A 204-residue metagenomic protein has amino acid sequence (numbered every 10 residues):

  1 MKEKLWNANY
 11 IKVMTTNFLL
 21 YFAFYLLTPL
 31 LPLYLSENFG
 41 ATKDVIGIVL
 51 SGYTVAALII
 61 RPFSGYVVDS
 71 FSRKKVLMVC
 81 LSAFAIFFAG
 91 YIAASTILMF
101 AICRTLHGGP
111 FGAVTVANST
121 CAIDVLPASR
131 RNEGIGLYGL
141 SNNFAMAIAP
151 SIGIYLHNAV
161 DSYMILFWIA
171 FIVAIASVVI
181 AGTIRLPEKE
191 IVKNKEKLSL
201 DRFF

Functional and structural regions predicted by a protein language model:
M1-N7, L186-F204: Juxtamembrane intracellular "pre-TM" segments in multi-pass secondary transporters
W6-V49, T54: Helix-loop boundary and gating motifs at the non-cytosolic
P32, A145-H157: Small-residue (Gly/Pro/Ala) motifs that create kinks and tight helix-helix packing interfaces
T54-P62, M146-A147: Residue-level signature of mid-helix packing/kink "hotspots" within the transmembrane helices of 12-pass Major
I59-S95: Conserved MFS/SLC helix-loop-helix module at the cytosolic interface between two early adjacent transmembrane helices
L98-L106: Paired small-residue
T105-S141: Cytoplasmic helix-loop-helix junction between adjacent transmembrane helices in 12-TM secondary transporters
F171-I191: C-terminal membrane-cytosol helix-exit motif in multi-pass small-molecule transporters
